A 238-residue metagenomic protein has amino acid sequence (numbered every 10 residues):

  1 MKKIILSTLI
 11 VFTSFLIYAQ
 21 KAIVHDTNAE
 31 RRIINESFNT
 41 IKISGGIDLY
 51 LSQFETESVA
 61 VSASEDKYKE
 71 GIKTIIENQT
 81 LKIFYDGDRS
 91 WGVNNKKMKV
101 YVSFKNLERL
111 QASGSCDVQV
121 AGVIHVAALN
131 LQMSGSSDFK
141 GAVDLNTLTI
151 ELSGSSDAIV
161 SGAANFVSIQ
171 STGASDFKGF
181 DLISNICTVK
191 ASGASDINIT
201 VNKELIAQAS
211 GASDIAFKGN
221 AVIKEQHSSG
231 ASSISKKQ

Functional and structural regions predicted by a protein language model:
M1-Q238: Intrinsically disordered, low-complexity terminal regions
